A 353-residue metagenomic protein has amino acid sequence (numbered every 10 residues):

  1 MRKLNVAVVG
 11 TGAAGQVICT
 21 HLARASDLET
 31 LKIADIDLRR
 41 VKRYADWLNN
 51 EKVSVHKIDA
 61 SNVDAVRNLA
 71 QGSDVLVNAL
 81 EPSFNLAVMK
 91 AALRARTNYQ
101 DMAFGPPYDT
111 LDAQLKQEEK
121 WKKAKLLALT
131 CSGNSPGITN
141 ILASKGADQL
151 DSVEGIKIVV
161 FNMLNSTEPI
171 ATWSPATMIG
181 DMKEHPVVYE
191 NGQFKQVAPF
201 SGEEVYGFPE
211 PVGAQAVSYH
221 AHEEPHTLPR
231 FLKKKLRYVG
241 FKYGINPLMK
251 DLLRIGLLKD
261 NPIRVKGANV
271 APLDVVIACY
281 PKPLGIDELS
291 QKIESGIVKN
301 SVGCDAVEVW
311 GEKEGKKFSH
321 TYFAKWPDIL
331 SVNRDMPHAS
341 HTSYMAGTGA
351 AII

Functional and structural regions predicted by a protein language model:
V6-G10: Conserved N-terminal Rossmann-fold NAD(P)-binding element of oxidoreductases
G15-Q16: N-terminal Rossmann-fold NAD(P) dinucleotide-binding loop
D37-R40: Helix N-cap at the beta1-alpha1 junction of Rossmann-like dinucleotide-binding domains, i.e., the first residues
L48-N62: Rossmann-fold cofactor-recognition segment
A60-G72: Conserved Rossmann-fold cofactor-binding substructure of NAD(P)-dependent oxidoreductases
D64-A65, V75-A92: Beta-loop-alpha module in the N-terminal Rossmann-like domain of NAD(P)-dependent dehydrogenases, especially those
F104-L127: Rossmann-fold NAD(P)-binding glycine/threonine-rich loop
Q149-I352: C-terminal catalytic/substrate-binding lobe primarily of soluble NAD(P)-dependent oxidoreductases
